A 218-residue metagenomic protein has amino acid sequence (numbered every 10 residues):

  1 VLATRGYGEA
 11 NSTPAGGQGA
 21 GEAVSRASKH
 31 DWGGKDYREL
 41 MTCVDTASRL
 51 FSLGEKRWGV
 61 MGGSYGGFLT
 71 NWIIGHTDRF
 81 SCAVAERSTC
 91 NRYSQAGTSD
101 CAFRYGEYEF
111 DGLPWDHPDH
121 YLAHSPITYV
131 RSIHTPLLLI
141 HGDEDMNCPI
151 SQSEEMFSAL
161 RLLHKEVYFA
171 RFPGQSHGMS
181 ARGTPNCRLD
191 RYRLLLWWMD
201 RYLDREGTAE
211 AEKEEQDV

Functional and structural regions predicted by a protein language model:
V1-R5, E9-V218: Active-site-proximal cap/loop segments of hydrolase catalytic domains
